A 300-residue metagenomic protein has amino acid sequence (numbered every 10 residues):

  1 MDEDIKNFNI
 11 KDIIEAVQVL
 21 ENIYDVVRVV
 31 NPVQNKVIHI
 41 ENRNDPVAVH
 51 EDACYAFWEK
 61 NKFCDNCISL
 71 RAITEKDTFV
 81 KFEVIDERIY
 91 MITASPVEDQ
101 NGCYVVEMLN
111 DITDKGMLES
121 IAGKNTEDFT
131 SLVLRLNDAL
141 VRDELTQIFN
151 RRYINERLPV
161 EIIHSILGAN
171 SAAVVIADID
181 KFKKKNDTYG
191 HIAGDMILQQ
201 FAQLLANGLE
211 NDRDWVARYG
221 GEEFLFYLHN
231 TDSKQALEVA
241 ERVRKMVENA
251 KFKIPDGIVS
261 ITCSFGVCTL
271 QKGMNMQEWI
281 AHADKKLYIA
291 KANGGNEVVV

Functional and structural regions predicted by a protein language model:
M91-S95, N101-E144, R152-I163, D212-W215 (+1 more regions): Signal-transducing coiled-coil linker helices
L134-E156, A177-H191, Q199: Conserved nucleotide-binding and Mg2+-coordinating catalytic segments in signaling enzymes
R157-Y189, L205, A217: Active-site-proximal structural segments of metal-dependent nucleotidyl cyclase/transferase enzymes
D178, A193-R213, E223: Active-site-proximal alpha-helical element of nucleotidyl cyclase-like catalytic domains and analogous helices
F182, F201, Y219, F224 (+1 more regions): Hydrophobic framework residues that shape the active-site pocket of cyclic nucleotide turnover catalytic cores
W215-R218, V259: A short pre-motif secondary-structure segment
S233-E241, P255, C268-V299: Catalytic-core segments of nucleotide cyclases and related cyclic-nucleotide turnover enzymes
V247-C263, W279, K291: Catalytic core regions of nucleotide second-messenger enzymes
